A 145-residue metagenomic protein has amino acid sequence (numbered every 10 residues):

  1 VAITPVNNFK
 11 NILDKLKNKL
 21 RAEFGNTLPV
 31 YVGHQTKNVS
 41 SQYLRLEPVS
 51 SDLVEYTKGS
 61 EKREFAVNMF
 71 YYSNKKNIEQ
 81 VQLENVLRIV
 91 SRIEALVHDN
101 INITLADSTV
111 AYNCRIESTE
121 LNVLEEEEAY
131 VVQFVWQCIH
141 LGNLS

Functional and structural regions predicted by a protein language model:
V1-H34, S50-S145: Charged, amphipathic alpha-helical segments and their flanking helix caps
S40-V49: A short, hydrophobic beta-strand-centered structural micro-motif
